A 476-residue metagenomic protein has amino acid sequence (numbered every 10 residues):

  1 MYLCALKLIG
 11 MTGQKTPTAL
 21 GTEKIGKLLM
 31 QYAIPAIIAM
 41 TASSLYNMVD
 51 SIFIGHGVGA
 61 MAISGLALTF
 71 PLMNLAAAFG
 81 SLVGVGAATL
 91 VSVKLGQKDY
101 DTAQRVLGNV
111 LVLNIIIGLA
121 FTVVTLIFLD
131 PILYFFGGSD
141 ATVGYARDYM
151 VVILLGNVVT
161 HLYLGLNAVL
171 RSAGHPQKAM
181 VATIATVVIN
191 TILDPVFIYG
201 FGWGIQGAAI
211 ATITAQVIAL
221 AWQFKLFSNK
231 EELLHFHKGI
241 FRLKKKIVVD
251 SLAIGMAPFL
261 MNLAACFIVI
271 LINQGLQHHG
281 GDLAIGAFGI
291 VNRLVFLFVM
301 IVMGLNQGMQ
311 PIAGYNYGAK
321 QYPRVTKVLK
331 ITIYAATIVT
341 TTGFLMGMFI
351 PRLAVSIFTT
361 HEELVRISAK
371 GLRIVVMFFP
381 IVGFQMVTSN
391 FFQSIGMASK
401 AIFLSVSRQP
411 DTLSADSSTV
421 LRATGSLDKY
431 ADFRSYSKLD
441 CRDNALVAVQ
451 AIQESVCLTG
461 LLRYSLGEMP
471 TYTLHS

Functional and structural regions predicted by a protein language model:
M1-A33, V91-V158, G202-G255, A313-F378 (+1 more regions): Short alpha-helical transmembrane segments in multi-pass integral membrane proteins
L20-G57, P71-G86, L90, I115-T122 (+5 more regions): N-terminal transmembrane alpha-helices
Q31-D50, V152, T186, A215-A219 (+4 more regions): Transmembrane helical elements of multi-pass membrane transporters/channels
A42, Y46, A76, G80 (+14 more regions): Residue-level hotspots within pore-lining transmembrane alpha-helices of multi-pass secondary transporters
L45-S64, L133-D140, V196-W203, C266-V291 (+4 more regions): Helix-terminus/linker motif at the lipid-water interface of multi-pass membrane proteins
I63-V123, T160-A179, A287-L345, F349-P351 (+2 more regions): Small-residue-rich hydrophobic transmembrane alpha-helices
T125, A168, D194, I198 (+7 more regions): Structural signal for membrane-spanning alpha-helices in multi-pass inner-membrane proteins, emphasizing helix cores
I153-R171, A182-N190, A208-A221, M303-N306 (+3 more regions): Short runs within selected transmembrane alpha-helices of multi-pass transporters and secretion channels
